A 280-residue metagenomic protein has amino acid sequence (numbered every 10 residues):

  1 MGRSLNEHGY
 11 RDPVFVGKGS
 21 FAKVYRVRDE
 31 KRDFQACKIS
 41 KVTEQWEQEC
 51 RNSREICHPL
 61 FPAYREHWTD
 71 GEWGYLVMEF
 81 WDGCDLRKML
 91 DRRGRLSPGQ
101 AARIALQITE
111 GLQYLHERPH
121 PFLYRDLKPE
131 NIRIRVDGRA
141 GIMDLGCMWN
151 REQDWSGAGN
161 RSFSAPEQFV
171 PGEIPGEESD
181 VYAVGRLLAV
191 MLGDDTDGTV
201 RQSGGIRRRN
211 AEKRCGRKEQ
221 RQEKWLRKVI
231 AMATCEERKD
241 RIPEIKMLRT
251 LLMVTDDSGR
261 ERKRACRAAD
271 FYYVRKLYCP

Functional and structural regions predicted by a protein language model:
F21-K23, V27-E44: ATP-binding glycine-rich loop module of kinase domains
T43-E55: AlphaC helix of the eukaryotic protein kinase fold
A63-G74: Short beta-strand micro-motifs within the conserved protein kinase catalytic domain, predominantly in the N-lobe
L86-L96: AlphaC helix of the protein kinase catalytic domain
E110-F122: Protein kinase catalytic-loop region centered on the HRD/HxD motif
D180: Conserved catalytic-loop aspartate of Hanks-type protein kinases
G259-P280: Regulatory extensions appended to serine/threonine kinase catalytic cores
